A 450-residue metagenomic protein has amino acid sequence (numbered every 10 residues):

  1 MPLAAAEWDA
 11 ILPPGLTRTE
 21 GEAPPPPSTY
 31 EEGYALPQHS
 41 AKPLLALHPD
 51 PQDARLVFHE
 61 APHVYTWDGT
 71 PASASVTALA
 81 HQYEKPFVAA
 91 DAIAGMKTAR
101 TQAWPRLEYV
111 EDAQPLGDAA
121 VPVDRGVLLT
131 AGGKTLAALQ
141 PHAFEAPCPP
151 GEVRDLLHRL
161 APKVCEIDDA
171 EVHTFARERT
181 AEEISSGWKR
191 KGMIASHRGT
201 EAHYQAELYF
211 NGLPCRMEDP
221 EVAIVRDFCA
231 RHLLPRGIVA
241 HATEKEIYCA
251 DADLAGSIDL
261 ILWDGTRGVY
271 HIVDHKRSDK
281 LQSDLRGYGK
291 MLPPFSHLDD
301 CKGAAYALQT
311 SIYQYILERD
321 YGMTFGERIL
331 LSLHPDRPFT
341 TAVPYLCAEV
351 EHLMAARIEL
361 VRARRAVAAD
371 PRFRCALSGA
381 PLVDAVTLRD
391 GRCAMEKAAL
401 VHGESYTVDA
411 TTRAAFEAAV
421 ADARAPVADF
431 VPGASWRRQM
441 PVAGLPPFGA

Functional and structural regions predicted by a protein language model:
P2-H197, E201: Charged, glycine-rich intrinsically disordered N-terminal tails and low-complexity linkers that flank
P2-L3, W8, P25, R267 (+3 more regions): DEDD superfamily 3′-5′ metal-dependent exonuclease/proofreading module
E7-W8, R18, P27-P49, R55 (+2 more regions): Catalytic cores of nuclease domains that cleave nucleic-acid phosphodiester backbones
I11, L156-R159, F228, A415 (+1 more regions): Charge-rich, solvent-exposed alpha-helical interaction surfaces
A240-A242, H271-D274, E327-S332, T407-V408: A structural signal for short, well-ordered beta-strand segments and their strand-loop junctions that often border
D299-A307, I312-A369: Metal-dependent nuclease catalytic regions and adjoining charged, substrate-binding loops involved in nucleic-acid end
A363-A450: Replace "small metal-dependent catalytic modules" with "small catalytic or cofactor-binding modules
